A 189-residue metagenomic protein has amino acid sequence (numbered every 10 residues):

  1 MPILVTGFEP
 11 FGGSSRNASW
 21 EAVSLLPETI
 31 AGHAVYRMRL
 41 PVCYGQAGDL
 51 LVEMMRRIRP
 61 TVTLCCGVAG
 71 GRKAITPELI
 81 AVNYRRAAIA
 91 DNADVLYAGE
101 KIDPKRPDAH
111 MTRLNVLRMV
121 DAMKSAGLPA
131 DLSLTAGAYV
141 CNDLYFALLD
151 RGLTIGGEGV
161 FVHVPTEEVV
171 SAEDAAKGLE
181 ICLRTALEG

Functional and structural regions predicted by a protein language model:
M1-A136, D150-T154, E173, R184-G189: N-terminal catalytic or cofactor-binding beta/alpha core of small enzyme domains
A136-G137, P165: Residue-level "edge-of-site" marker
V140: Catalytic beta-strand/loop cores that center a nucleophilic Ser/Cys/Thr and support acyl-enzyme chemistry
D143-E188: Active-site-adjacent mobile loop/cap segments within catalytic or ligand-binding domains
